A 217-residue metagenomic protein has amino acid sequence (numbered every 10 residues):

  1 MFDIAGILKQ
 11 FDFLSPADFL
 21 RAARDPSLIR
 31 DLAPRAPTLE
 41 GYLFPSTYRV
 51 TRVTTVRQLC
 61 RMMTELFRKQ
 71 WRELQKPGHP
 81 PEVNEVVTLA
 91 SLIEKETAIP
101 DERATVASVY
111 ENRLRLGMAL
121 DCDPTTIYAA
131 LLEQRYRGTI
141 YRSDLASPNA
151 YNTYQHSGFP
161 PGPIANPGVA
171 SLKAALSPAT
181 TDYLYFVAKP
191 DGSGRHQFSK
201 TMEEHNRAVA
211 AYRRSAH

Functional and structural regions predicted by a protein language model:
M1-F11: Membrane-embedded segments
M1-F2, A22-P26: Acidic helix-start/capping segments at beta-turn-to-alpha-helix junctions
K9-L14, D25-H217: Bacterial extracytoplasmic/cell-wall-associated proteins, especially those involved in peptidoglycan
L14-L20: Short secondary-structure capping/junction motifs at helix and strand boundaries
